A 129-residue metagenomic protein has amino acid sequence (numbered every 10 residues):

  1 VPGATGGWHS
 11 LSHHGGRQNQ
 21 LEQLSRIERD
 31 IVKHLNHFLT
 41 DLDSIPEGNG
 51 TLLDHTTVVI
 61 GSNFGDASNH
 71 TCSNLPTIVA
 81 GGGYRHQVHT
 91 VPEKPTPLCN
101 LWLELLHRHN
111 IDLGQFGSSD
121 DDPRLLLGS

Functional and structural regions predicted by a protein language model:
V1-S129: Ligand-binding pockets and gating/stacking loops
